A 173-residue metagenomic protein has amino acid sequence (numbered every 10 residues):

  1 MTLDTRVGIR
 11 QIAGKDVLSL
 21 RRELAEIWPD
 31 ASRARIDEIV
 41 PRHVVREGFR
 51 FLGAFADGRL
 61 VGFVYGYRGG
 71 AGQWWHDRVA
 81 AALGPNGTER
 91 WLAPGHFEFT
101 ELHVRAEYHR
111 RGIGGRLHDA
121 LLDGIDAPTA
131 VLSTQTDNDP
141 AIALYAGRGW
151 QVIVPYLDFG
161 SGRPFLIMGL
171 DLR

Functional and structural regions predicted by a protein language model:
M1-E38, F51-L60, Y65: Short amphipathic alpha-helix that is part of the acyltransferase structural core
R42-R46: Short loop/turn motifs at secondary-structure junctions and domain boundaries
F49-G53, F63, H96, E101 (+1 more regions): Short hydrophobic/aromatic beta-strand element in the GNAT-like acyltransferase core that lines or flanks the acyl-donor
Y65-E101, G160: Conserved acyl-donor/pantetheine-binding loop and adjacent beta-alpha core of acyl/acetyltransferases and related
G87-L92, F97, R105, R116-A130: Conserved acyl-CoA
W91, L102-R116, T136-A143, G147: Conserved glycine-rich acetyl-CoA-binding loop
A106-H109, L122, V131-I142, D158-R163 (+1 more regions): Conserved beta-strand-loop-alpha-helix junction that forms the acyl-donor binding cleft
A146-P155: Conserved acetyl-CoA-binding loop of GNAT-fold acetyltransferases
